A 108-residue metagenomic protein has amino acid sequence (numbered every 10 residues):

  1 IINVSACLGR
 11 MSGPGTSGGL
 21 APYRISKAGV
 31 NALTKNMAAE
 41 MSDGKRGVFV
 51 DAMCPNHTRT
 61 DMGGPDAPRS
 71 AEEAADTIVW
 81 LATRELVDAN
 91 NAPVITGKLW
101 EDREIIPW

Functional and structural regions predicted by a protein language model:
I1-G44, C54, A67: Catalytic loop of short-chain dehydrogenase/reductase
V48, A52-P55, T60, G64-W108: C-terminal helical subdomain
